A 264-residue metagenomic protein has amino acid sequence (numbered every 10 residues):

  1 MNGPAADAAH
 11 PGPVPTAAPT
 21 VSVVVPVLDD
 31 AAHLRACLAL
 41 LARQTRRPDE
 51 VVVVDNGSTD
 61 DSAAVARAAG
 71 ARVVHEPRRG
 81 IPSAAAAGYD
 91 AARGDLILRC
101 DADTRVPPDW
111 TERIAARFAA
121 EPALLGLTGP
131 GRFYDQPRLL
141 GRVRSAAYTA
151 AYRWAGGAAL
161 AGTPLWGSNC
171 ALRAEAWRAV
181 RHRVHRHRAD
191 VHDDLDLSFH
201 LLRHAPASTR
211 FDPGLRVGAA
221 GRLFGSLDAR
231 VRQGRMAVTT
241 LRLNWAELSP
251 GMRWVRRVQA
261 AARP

Functional and structural regions predicted by a protein language model:
M1-L40: N-proximal low-complexity "stem/linker" segments adjacent to membrane-targeting elements
H33, L40, D55-A63, T104: A conserved acidic beta->alpha catalytic loop
A39-P48: Short, acidic, metal-binding catalytic loop of nucleotide-sugar glycosyltransferases
E76-A92: Glycine-rich, basic loop-to-helix element that forms the pyrophosphate-binding segment of sugar-nucleotide handling
I97: Short aromatic/hydrophobic "clamp" motif used to bind/position activated sugar donors
D109-L140: Conserved donor NDP-sugar-binding/catalytic core segment of glycosyltransferases
G129-Y134, R142-T163: Short, flexible, basic/aromatic active-site loop/helix in glycosyltransferases
R188-L197: Acidic donor-binding loop at a coil-to-helix junction in glycosyltransferase catalytic cores that engages
